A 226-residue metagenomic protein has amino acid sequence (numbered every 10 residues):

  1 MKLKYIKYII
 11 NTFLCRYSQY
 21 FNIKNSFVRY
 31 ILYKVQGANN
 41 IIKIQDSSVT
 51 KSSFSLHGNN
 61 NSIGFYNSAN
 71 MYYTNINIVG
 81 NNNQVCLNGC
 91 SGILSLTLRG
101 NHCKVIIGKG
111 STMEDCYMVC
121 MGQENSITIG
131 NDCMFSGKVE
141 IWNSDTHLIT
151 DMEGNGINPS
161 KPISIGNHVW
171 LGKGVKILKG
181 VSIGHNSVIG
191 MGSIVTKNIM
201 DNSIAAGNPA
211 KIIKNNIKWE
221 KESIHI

Functional and structural regions predicted by a protein language model:
M1-S62, Y66-S68, N81, D132 (+6 more regions): Terminal amphipathic alpha-helical/low-complexity segments used for targeting or macromolecular assembly
S55-L56, N60-V181, N216-I217: Flexible, glycine/small-residue-enriched loop-and-beta-strand segment within the central core of proteins
L178, N186-V188, D201: A generic structural signal for ordered secondary structure
V188, S193-I194: A generic "structured core" feature
K197: HATPase_c (GHKL) ATP-binding subdomain of two-component histidine kinases
M200-D201, A206-P209: Acidic, glycine-centered active-site loop in nucleotide-sugar glycosyltransferases
